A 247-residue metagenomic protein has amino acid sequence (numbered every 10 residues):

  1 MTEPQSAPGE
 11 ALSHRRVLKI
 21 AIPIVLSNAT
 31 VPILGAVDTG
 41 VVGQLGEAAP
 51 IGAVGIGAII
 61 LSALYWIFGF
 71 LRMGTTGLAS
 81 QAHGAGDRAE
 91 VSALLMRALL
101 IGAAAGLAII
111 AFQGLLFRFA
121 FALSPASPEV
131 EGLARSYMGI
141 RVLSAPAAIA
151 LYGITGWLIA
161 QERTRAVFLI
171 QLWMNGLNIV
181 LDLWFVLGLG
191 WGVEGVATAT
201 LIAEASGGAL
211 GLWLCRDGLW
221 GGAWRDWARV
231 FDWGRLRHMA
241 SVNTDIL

Functional and structural regions predicted by a protein language model:
M1-A21, A79-P146, L177, G188-L247: Short alpha-helical transmembrane segments in multi-pass integral membrane proteins
V25-G77, R141-A148, R237, T244-L247: Transmembrane helix-bundle signature of multi-pass secondary active exporters and lipid flippases
V31, G35-V42, Y65-R72, T76 (+8 more regions): Alpha-helical transmembrane segments and their lipid-water interface positions in multi-pass membrane proteins
A36, Q44-A48, A82-A85, A160-Q161 (+1 more regions): Helix-loop interface residues and adjacent transmembrane-helix termini in multi-pass membrane transporters, primarily
I51-A111, L151-V167: Small-residue-rich hydrophobic transmembrane alpha-helices
I154-E162, D182-W191: Membrane-water interface regions at transmembrane-helix termini and the short interhelical loops of multi-pass membrane
E162-L169, V193, A197: Short, non-helical or kinked segments that cap or interrupt transmembrane helices
Q171-N178: Small-residue-enriched core segments of transmembrane alpha-helices in multipass membrane transport and channel
